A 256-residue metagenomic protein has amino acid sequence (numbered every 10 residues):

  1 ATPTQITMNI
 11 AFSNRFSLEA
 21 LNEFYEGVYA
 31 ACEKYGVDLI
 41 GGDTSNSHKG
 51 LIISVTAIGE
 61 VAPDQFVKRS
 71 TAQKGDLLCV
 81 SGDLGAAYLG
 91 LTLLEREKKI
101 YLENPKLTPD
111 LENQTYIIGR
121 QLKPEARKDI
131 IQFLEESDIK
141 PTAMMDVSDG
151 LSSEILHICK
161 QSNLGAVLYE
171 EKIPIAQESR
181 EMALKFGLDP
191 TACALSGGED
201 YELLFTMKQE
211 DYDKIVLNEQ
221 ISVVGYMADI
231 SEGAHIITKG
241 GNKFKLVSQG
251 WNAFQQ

Functional and structural regions predicted by a protein language model:
T2-M8, I40-G42: Short beta-strand segments at enzyme active-site cores
T7-N9, S54-I58, C79-D83, T206: Short beta-strand segments
F12: Conserved protein-kinase N-lobe ATP-binding Lys motif
R15-I40, S45-I53, I58, E136 (+1 more regions): Glycine-/charge-enriched secondary-structure boundary and capping motifs
E26-E33, T56, D76-C79, L89-T92 (+1 more regions): A broadly conserved amphipathic alpha-helix scaffold signal in soluble, globular proteins
P63-R120: Phosphate/diphosphate-binding glycine-rich loops and adjacent basic-rich segments that engage nucleotide
F66, G90, I130, E154 (+1 more regions): Hydrophobic side chains in well-ordered alpha-helices
C79-G82, L122-L151: Internal active-site segments that recognize and position negatively charged phosphoryl groups and nucleotide moieties
